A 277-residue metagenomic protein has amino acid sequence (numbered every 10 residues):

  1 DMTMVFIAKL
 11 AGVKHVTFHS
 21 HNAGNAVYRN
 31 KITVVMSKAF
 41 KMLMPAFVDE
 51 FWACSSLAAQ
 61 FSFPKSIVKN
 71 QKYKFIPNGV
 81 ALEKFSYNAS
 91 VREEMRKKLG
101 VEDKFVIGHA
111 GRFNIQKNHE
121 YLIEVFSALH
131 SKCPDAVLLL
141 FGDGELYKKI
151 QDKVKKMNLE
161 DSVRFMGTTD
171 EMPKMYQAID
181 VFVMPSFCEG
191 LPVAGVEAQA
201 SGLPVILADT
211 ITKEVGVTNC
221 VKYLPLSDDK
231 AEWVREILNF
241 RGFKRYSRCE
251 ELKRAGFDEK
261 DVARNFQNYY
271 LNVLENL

Functional and structural regions predicted by a protein language model:
D1-V13, S20, G24-N25, T33 (+1 more regions): An aromatic- and histidine-rich active-site surface loop
F47-F85: A short, active-site helix/loop in glycosyltransferases that binds the activated sugar's phosphate group
S86-V101: A short helix/loop element that forms part of the nucleotide-sugar donor recognition site in Leloir-type
F105, H109-A128, E145-Q151: A conserved mid-protein helix/loop that constitutes part of the nucleotide-sugar donor-binding site
Q151-G167: Nucleotide-activated donor-binding/catalytic signature segment of Leloir-type glycosyltransferases, i.e., the conserved
T168, F187: Aromatic "clamp/platform" in nucleotide-sugar-dependent glycosyltransferases that forms part of the donor/acceptor
P204-A208, K213: Short hydrophobic beta-strand element within catalytic cores of glycosyltransferases and related nucleotide-activated
E214-G242, K260: Change "using UDP/GDP/dTDP sugars" to "using nucleotide sugars
